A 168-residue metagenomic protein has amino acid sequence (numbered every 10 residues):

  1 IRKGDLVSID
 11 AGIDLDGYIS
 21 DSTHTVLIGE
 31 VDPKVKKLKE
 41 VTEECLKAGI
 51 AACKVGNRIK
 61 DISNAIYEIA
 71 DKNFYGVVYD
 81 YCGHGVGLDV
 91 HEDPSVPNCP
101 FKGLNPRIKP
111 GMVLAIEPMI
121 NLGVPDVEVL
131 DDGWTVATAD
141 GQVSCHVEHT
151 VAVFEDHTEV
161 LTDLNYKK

Functional and structural regions predicted by a protein language model:
I1-K168: Active-site neighborhoods and metal-handling regions in enzymes and metal-associated proteins
